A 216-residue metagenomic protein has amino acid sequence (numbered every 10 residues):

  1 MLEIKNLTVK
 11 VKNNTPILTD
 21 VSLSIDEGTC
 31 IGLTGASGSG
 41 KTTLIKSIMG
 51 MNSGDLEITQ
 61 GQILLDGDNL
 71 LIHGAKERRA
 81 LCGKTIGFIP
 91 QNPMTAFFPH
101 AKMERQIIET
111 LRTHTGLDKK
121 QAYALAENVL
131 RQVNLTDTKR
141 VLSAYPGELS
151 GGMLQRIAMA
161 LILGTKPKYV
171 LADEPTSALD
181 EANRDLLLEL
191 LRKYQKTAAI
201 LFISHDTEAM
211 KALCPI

Functional and structural regions predicted by a protein language model:
T34-A36: The feature captures the beta-strand-to-loop junction immediately N-terminal to the Walker
E57-N69: Conserved ABC transporter NBD signature motif
L70-G87, T113: ABC ATPase NBD coupling module
Q121-R140: Conserved ABC ATPase "signature" region
A144-L149, M153: Conserved ABC ATPase signature
M159, V170, L187: Hydrophobic anchor residue at the start of the ABC signature
G164-K168, T197: A short, proline-enriched helix->beta-strand linker immediately N-terminal to the Walker B motif in ABC-type P-loop
